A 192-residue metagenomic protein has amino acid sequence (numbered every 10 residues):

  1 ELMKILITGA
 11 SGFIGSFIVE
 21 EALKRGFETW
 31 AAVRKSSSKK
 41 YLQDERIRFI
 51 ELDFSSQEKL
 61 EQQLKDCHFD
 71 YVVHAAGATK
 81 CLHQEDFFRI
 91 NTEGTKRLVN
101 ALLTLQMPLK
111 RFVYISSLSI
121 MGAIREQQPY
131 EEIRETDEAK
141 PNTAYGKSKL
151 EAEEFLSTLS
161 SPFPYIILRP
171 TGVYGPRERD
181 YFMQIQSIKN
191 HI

Functional and structural regions predicted by a protein language model:
I5-R25: N-terminal Rossmann NAD(P)H-binding glycine-rich loop of SDR-like oxidoreductase domains
T8, A32, V72-A76, F112-L118 (+1 more regions): SDR active-site strand-loop-helix element
A32-S37, F54: N-terminal Rossmann-fold cofactor-binding loop
R48, L52-E93, M121-A123: NAD(P)H-binding glycine-rich loop region in Rossmannoid oxidoreductase-like domains and their noncatalytic homologs
N91, R134, Y145-K149: Active-site YXXXK catalytic motif of short-chain dehydrogenase/reductase
K96-A144, I166: Conserved Rossmann-fold NAD(P)-dependent oxidoreductase catalytic core, especially the SDR/UDP-sugar
K140-I166: Active-site Tyr-X1-5-Lys
L159-I192: NAD(P)-dependent short-chain dehydrogenase/reductase
